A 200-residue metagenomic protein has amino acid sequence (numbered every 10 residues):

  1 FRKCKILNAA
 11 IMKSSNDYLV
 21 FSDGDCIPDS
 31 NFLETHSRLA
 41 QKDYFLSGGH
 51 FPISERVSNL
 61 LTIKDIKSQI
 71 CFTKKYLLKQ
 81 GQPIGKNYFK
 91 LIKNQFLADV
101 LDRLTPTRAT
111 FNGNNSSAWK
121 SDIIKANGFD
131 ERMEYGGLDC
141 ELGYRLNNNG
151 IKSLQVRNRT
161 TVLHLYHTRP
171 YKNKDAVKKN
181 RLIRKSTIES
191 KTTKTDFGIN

Functional and structural regions predicted by a protein language model:
F1-S14, N31: Glycine-rich, basic loop-to-helix element that forms the pyrophosphate-binding segment of sugar-nucleotide handling
L19: Short aromatic/hydrophobic "clamp" motif used to bind/position activated sugar donors
D23-I27: The conserved acidic donor/metal-binding loop of glycosyltransferases
N31-Q80: Conserved donor NDP-sugar-binding/catalytic core segment of glycosyltransferases
I66-R108: Short, flexible, basic/aromatic active-site loop/helix in glycosyltransferases
T110-N127, M133-I151, R157: A short, conserved alpha-helix in the catalytic core of glycosyltransferases
I124, N149, V156-N173: Active-site donor/metal-binding and catalytic loop motifs of nucleotide-sugar-dependent glycosylation enzymes
R159-T160, N173-I199: Catalytic core of nucleotide-sugar-dependent glycosyltransferases
